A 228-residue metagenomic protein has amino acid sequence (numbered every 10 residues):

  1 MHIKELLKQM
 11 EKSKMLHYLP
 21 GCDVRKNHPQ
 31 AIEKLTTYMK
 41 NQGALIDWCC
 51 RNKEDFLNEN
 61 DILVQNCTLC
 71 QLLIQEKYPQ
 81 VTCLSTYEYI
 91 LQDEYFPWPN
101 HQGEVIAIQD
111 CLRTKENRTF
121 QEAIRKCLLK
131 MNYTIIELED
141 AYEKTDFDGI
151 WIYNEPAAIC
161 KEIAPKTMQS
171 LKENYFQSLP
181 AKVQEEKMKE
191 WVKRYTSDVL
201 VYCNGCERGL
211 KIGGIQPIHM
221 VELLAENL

Functional and structural regions predicted by a protein language model:
M1-L228: Iron-sulfur cluster-binding electron-transfer modules in prokaryotic oxidoreductases
